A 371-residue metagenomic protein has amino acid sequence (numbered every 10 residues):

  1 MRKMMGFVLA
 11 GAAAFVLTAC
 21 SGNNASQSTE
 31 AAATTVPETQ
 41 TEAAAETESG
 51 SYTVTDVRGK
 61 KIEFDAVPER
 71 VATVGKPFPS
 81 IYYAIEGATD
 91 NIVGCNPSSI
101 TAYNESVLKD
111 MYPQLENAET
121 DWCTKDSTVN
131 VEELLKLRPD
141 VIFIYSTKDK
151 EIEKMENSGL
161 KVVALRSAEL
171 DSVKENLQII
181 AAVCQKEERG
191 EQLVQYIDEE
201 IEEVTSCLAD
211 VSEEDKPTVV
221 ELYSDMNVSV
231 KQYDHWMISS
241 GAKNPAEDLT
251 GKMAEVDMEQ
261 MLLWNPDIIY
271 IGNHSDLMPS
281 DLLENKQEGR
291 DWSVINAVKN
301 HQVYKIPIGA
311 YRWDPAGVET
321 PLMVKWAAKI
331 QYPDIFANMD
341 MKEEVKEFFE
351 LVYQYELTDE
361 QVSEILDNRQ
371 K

Functional and structural regions predicted by a protein language model:
M1-F7, G11: Positively charged n-region of N-terminal signal peptides that target proteins for export
V16-A19: C-terminal motif of bacterial Sec signal peptides marking the signal peptidase cleavage site
S21-N24: Bacterial signal peptide processing site
S26-E48: Low-complexity, Pro/Thr/Ser/Glu-rich flexible segments characteristic of extracytoplasmic/periplasmic regions
S51-V54, E151-N227, A246-D248, M253-E255 (+1 more regions): Extracytoplasmic substrate-binding proteins
V74, P79-E133, V141-F143: A short, structured surface patch at a secondary-structure boundary
T120-D126, N130-I144, L160, D257-H274: Proline-aspartate-enriched helix->loop->beta-strand connector
N227-V294, N300: Flexible, glycine-rich surface segments
